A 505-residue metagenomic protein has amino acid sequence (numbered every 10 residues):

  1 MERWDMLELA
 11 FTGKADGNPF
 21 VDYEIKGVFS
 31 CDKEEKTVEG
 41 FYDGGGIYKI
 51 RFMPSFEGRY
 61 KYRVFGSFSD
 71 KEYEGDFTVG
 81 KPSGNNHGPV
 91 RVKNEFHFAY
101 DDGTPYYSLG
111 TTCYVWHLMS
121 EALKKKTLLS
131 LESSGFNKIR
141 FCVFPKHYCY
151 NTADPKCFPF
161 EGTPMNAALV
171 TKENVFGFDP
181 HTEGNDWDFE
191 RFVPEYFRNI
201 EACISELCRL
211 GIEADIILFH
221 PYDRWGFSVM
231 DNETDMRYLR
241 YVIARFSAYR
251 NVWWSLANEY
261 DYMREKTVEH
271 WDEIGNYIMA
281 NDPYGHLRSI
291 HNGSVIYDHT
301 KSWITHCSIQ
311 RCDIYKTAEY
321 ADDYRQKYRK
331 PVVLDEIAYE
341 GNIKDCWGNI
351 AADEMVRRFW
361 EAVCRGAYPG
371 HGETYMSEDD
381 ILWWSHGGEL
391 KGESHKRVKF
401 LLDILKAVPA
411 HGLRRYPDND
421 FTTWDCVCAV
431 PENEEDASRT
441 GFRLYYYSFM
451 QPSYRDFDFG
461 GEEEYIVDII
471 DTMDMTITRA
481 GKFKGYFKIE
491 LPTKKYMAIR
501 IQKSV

Functional and structural regions predicted by a protein language model:
M1-K33, V38-F41, D76-P82, T423-C428 (+1 more regions): Non-catalytic, glycine-rich low-complexity segments
P19, E340-N342, M355-G481, I489-V505: Aromatic- and carboxylate-lined catalytic core of secreted/periplasmic carbohydrate-active enzymes
F20-I25, R91-F96, G461-E464: A short, compositionally biased
V28, E34-E95, D102: Extended acidic/polar, glycine-enriched regions that form or flank non-catalytic beta-rich accessory modules
G40-Y42, A480-F483: Short beta-strand segments within Ig-like beta-sandwich modules, predominantly Fibronectin type-III
G84-T317: Active-site mouth of glycoside hydrolases
L109-H117, P164, G177, H181 (+4 more regions): Extended substrate-binding grooves/exosites of carbohydrate-active enzymes
R237, N251, N258-K396: Extracellular glycoside hydrolase catalytic/binding regions
